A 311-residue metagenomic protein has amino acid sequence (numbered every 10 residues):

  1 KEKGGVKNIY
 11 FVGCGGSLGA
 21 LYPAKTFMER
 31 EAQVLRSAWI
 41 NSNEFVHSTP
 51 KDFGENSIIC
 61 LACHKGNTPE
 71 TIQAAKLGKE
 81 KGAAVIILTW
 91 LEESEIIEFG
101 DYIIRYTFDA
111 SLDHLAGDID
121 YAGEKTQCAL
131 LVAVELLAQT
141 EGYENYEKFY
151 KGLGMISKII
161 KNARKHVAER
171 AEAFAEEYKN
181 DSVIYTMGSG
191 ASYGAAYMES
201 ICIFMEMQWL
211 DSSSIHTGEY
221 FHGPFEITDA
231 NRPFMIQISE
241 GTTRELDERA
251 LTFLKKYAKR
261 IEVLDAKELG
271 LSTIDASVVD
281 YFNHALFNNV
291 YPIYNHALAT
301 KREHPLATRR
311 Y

Functional and structural regions predicted by a protein language model:
K1-K7, G117-D118, K125, L130-I215 (+1 more regions): Active-site phosphate/pyrophosphate-binding segments
G5-G142, Q237-K267: Glycine-rich phosphate-binding loops that contact phosphosugars or nucleotide phosphates
E44-T49, R170-A173, Y220-P224: Short acidic active-site motifs
E92-I104, P224-I227, G270-D280: Glycine-rich, charge-decorated loop segments at or immediately adjacent to ligand/cofactor-binding or catalytic sites
K148-I156, K259-A266, N283-H284: Aromatic-enriched
S189, Y193-I261: Internal helical hairpin/lid segments
K267-L306: Structured C-terminal subdomain patch of bacterial secreted/periplasmic proteins
